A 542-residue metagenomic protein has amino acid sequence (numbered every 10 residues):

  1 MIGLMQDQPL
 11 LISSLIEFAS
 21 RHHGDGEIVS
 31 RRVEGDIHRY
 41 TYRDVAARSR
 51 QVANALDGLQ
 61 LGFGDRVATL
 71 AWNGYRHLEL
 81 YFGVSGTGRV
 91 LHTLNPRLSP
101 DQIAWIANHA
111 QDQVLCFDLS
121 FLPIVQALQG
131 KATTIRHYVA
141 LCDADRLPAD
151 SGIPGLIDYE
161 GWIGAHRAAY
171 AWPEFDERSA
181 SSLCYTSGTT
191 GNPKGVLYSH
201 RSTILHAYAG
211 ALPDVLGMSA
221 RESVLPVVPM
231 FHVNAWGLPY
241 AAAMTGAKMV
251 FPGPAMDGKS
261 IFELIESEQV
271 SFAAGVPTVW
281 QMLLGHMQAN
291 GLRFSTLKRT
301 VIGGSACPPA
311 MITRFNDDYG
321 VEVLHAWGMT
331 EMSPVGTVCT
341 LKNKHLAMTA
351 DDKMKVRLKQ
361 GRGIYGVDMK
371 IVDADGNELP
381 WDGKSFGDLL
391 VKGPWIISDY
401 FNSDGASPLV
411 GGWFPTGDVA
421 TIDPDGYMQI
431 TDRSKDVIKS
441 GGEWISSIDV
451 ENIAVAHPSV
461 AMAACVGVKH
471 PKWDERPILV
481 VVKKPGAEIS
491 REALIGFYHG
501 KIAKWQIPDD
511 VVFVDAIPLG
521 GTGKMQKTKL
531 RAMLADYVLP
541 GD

Functional and structural regions predicted by a protein language model:
L15, G58-L59, G86-A165, F175 (+3 more regions): Structural core segment of the AMP-binding/adenylate-forming
I28-G74, L78-F82, S99-A104, D158-G161: Conserved AMP-binding/adenylate-forming core of the ANL superfamily
L56-L61, H166-S179, L183-L225, G237 (+1 more regions): Conserved adenylate-forming
L98, A104, L115-L119, A273 (+5 more regions): AMP-binding/adenylate-forming catalytic core of the ANL superfamily
L98-L128, G164-A165, H206-L225, D257-S271: Conserved ATP-dependent adenylate/AMP-binding module captured primarily in the ANL superfamily
I204-S223, F231-S271, H286, T337 (+1 more regions): Conserved AMP-binding/adenylation subdomain of ANL enzymes
M244, V270-G275, L284-K355, D368 (+1 more regions): Gly/Ser/Thr-rich phosphate-binding loop
R362-L390, P424-D425, A487-R491, Q526: Conserved beta-loop-beta connector loops within the AMP-binding
